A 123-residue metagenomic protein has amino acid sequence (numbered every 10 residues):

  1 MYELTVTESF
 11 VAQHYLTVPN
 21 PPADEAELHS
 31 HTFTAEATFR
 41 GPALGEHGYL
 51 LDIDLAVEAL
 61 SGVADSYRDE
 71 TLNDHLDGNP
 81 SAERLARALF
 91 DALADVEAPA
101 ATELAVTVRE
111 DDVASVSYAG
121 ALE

Functional and structural regions predicted by a protein language model:
M1-E123: Charge-rich, low-complexity N-terminal segments
